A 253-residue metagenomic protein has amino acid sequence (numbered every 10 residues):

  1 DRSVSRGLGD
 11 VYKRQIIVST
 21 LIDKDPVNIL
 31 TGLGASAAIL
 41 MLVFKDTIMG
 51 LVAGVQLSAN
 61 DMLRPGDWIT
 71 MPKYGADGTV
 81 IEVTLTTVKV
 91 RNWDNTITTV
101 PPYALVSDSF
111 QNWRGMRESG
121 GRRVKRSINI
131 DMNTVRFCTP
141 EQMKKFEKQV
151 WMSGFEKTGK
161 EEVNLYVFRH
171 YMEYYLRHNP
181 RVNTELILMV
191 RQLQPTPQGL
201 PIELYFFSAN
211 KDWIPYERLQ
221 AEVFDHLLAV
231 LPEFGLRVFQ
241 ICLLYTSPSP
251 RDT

Functional and structural regions predicted by a protein language model:
D1-R6, G32: Membrane-interface segments at loop-to-transmembrane junctions
G7-Q15, Y245-D252: Conserved small/polar residues in nucleotide/adenosyl-binding loops
R14-L30: Transmembrane helix-loop junctions at the membrane interface of multipass transporters and ion channels
T31-V43: Small-residue-enriched core segments of transmembrane alpha-helices in multipass membrane transport and channel
T47-G54, S58: Membrane-spanning helices that line or support transport/gating and their immediate boundary helices in channels
S58-Y166: Soluble accessory domains appended to multi-pass membrane transport proteins
M152-S247: Long, non-transmembrane cytosolic or organellar matrix-exposed soluble domains/tails of integral membrane proteins
